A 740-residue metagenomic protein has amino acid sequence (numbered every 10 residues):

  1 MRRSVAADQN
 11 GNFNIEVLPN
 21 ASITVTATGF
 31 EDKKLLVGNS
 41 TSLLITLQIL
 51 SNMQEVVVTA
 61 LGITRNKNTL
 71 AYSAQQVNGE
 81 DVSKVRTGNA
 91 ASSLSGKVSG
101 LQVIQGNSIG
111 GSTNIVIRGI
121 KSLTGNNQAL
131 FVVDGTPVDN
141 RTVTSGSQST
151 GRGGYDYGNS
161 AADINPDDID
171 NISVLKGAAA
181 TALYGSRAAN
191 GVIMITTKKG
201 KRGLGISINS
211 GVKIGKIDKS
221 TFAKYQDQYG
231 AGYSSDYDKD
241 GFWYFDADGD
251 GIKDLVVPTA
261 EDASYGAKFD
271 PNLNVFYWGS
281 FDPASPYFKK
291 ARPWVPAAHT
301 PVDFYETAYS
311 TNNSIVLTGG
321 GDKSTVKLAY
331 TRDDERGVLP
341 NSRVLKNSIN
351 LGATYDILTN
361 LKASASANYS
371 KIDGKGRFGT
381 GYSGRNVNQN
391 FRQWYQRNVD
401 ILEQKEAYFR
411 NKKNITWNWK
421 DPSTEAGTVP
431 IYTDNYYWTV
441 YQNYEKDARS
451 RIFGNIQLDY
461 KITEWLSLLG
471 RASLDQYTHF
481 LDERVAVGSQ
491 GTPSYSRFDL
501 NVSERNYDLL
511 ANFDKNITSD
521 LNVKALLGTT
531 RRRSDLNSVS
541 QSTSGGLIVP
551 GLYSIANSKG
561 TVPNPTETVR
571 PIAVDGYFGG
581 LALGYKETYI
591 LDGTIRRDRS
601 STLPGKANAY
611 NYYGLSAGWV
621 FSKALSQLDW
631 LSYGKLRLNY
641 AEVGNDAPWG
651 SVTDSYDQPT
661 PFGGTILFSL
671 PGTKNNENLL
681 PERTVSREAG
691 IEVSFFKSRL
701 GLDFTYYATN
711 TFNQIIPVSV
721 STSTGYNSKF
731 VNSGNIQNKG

Functional and structural regions predicted by a protein language model:
M1-N350, Y355-I357, K362-S364, F453-G454: Short, small/polar-rich motifs associated with maturation and membrane association, primarily at protein termini
N66, N140, A182-L183, G337 (+4 more regions): Conserved protein kinase catalytic core
G111, V485-S489: Short, conserved phosphate-binding/catalytic loop or strand-edge motifs used in phosphoryl-/nucleotidyl-transfer
S112-I115, G379, G384, K623-G634: Short, surface-exposed recognition loops and adjoining beta-strand edges that mediate ligand/DNA contacts, enriched
Q128, K346, G352-L361, S366-K371 (+2 more regions): Extracellular/periplasmic, surface-exposed regions of secreted and cell-surface proteins
Q148-S160, W394-K413, Y553-T566, G663-K674: Surface-exposed acidic, glycine/proline-enriched linker/cap segments that occur as 15-30-residue helix-coil
T221-F281, S370-E425, R531-V549, G634-T660 (+1 more regions): A surface-exposed, glycine/aromatic-enriched loop/edge motif typical of exported proteins
P293, S489-P493: Flexible, solvent-exposed loop segments that connect beta-strands
